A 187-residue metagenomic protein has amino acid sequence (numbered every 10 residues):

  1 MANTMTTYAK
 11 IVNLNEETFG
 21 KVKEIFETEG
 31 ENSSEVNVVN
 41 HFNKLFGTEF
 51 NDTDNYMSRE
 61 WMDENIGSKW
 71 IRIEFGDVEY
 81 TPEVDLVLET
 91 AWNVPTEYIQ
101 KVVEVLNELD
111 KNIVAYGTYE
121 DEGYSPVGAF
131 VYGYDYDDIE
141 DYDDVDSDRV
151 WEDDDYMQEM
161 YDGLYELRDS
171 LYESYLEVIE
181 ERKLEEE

Functional and structural regions predicted by a protein language model:
M1-E187: Intrinsic low-complexity, intrinsically disordered or marginally ordered coil/linker segments
